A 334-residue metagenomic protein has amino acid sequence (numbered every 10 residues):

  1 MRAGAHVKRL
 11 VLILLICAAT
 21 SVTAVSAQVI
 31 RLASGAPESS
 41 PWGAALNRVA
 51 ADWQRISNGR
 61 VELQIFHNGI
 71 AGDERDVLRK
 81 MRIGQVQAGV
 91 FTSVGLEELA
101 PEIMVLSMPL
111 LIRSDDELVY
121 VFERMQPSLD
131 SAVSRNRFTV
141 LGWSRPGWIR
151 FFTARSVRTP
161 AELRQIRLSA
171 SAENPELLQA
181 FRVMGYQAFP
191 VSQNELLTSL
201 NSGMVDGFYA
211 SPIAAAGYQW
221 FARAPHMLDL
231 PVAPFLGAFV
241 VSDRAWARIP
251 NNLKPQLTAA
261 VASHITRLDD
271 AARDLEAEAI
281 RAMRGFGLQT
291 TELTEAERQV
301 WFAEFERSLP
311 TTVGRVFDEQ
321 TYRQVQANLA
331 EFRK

Functional and structural regions predicted by a protein language model:
M1-R2, A24, A247: Helix-centric, low-specificity signal for extended rod-like, repetitive segments
R2-L12: Bacterial N-terminal signal peptides that target proteins for export
H6, S21-A27: Compositionally biased non-globular segments, especially hydrophobic aliphatic-rich helices of signal peptides
V11-S21: Bacterial N-terminal signal peptides
A27-E117, V133-K334: N-terminal secretory/targeting leader peptides
E117-M125, D130: A gly/proline- and charged-residue-enriched helix-loop-helix capping module
